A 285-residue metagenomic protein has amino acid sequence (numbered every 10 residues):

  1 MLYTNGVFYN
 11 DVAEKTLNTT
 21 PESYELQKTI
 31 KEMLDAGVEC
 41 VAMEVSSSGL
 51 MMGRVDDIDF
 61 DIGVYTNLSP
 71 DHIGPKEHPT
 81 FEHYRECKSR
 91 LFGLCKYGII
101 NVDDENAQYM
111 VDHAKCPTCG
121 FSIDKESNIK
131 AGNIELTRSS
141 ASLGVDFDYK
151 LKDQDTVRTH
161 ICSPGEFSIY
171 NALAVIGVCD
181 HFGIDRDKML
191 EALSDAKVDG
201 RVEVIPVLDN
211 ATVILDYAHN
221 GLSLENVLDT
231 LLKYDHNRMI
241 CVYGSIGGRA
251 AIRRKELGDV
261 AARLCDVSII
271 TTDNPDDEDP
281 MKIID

Functional and structural regions predicted by a protein language model:
M1, M43, G63, I100 (+3 more regions): Structural beta-sheet core signal
M1-Y9: Short beta-strand-centered segment that lines the nucleotide-binding/catalytic pocket of NTP-utilizing
A13-S23, D71-P79: Flexible beta-alpha connector loops of hexameric P-loop NTPases
L34-E39, I62-V213, H236: Acidic, Mg2+-coordinating active-site environments of NTP-dependent enzymes
V38-S48, T212-H219: Switch II (G3) loop of P-loop NTPases
S48-D56: Conserved helix/coil segment N-terminal to the catalytic DExD/H
V198, L222-E225, D229-D285: Active-site beta-alpha connecting loops in nucleotide-dependent enzymes
